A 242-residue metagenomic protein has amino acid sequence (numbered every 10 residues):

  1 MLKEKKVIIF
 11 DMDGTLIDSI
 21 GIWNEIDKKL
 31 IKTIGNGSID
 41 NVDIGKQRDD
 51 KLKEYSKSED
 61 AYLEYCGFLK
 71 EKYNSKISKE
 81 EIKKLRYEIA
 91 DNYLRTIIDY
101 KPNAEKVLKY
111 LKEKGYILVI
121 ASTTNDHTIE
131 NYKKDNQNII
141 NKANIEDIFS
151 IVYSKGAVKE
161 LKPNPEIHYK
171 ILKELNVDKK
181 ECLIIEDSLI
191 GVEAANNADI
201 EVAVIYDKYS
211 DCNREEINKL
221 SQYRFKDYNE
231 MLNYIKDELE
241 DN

Functional and structural regions predicted by a protein language model:
M1-I8, N125-N242: Asp-based, Mg2+/Mn2+-dependent phosphohydrolase catalytic module
L2-E105, Y110, K114: N-terminal helical cap/lid subdomain that shapes the substrate entry/recognition surface in HAD-like hydrolases
T15, S122-T124: Conserved phosphate-coupling serine/threonine residues in phosphotransfer and NTP-handling enzymes
L16, L108-L111, L118, L172-L175 (+1 more regions): Generic leucine side-chain signal with a strong bias for well-ordered alpha-helical environments
Y100, A121, E160: Residue-level marker of regulatory loop/turn positions in helix-turn-helix DNA-binding domains and in histidine
A104, T124-N125: Short, flexible active-site-adjacent loop segments at beta-strand->alpha-helix junctions, enriched in small/polar
G115-I117, I200: A generic structural motif
